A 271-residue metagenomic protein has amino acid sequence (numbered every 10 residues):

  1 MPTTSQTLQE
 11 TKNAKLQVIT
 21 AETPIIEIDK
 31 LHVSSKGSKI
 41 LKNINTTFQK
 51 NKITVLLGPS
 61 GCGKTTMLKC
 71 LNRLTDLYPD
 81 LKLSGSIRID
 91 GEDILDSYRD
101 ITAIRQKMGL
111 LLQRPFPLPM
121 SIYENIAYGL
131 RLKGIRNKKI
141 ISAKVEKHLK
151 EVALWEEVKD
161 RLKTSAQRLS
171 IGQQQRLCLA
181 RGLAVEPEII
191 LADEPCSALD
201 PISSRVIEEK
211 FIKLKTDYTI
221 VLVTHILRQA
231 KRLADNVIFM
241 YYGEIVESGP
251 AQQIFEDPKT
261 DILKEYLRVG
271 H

Functional and structural regions predicted by a protein language model:
S86-A103, K163, I254: ABC ATPase NBD Q-loop/coupling interface
E92-D93, K139-D160: Conserved ABC ATPase "signature" region
K163-L169, Q173: Conserved ABC ATPase signature
I190-D193: Catalytic Walker B motif of ABC-type/P-loop ATPase nucleotide-binding domains
S204-T216: Helical segment within the ABC ATPase nucleotide-binding domain
S248-G249: ABC ATPase "signature
